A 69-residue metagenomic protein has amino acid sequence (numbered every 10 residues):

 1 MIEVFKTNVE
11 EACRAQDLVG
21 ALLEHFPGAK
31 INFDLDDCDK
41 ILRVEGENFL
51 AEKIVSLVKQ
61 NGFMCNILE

Functional and structural regions predicted by a protein language model:
M1-E11: Short glycine-/aliphatic-rich beta-strand segments at the starts of folded cytosolic domains
K6, Q16-E24, G28-K30, D36 (+1 more regions): C-terminal structural segments of small proteins and small subunits
D39: Feature marks short, surface-exposed loop/turn motifs that line or immediately flank catalytic pockets and channel
L42: Residue-level signal for inorganic ion chemistry
